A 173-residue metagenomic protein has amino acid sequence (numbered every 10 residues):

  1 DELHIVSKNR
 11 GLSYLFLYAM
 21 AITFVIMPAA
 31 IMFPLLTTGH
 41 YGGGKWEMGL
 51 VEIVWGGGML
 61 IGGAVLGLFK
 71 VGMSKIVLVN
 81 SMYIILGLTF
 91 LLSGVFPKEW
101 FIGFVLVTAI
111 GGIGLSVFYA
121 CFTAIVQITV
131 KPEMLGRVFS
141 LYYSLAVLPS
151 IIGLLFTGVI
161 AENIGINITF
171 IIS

Functional and structural regions predicted by a protein language model:
D1-L17: Juxtamembrane intracellular "pre-TM" segments in multi-pass secondary transporters
L3-H4, I22, T38, Q127: Solvent-exposed, non-membrane alpha-helical residues enriched in polar/charged side chains
V6-R10, M27, V95-K98, L148: Short coil/turn helix-boundary motifs
K8, A19-A30, L115, S150: Conserved extracellular-gate-facing transmembrane-helix segments in secondary transporters
Y14-T23, Y142, A146: Alpha-helical segments in transporter systems
F33, T38-S173: C-terminal transmembrane bundle of multi-pass solute transporters/carriers
